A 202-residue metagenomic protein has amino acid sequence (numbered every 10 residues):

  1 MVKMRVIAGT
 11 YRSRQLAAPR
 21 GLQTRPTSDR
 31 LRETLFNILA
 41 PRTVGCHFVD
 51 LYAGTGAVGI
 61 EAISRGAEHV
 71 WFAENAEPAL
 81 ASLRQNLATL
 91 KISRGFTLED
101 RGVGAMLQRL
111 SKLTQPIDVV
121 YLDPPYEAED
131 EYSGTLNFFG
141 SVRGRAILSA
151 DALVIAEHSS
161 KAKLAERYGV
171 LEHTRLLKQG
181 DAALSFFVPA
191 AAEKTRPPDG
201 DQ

Functional and structural regions predicted by a protein language model:
M1-Q202: Class I S-adenosyl-L-methionine-dependent methyltransferase catalytic core
